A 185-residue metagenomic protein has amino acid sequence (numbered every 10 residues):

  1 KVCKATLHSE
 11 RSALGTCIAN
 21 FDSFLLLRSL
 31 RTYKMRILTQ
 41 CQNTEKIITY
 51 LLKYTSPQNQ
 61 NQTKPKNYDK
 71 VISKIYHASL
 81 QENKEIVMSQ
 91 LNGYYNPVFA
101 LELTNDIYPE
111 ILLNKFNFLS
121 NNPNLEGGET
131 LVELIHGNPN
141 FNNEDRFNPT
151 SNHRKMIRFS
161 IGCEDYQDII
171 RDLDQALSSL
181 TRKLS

Functional and structural regions predicted by a protein language model:
K1-V98, E102-L131, I135-G137: Active-site C-terminal subdomain of aminotransferase-like
I107, L131-S185: PLP-dependent enzyme catalytic core of the Aspartate aminotransferase-like
